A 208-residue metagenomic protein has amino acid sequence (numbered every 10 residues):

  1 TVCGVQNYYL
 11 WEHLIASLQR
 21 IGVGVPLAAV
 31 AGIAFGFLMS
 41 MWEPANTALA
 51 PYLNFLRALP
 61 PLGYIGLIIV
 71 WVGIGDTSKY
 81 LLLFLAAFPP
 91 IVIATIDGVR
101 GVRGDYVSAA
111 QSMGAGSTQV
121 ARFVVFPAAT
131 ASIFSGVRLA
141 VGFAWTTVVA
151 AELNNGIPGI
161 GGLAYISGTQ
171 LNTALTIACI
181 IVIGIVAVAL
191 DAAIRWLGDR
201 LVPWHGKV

Functional and structural regions predicted by a protein language model:
T1-P26: Periplasmic/extracellular loop-to-transmembrane helix junction in inner-membrane transport proteins
N7, W11, I15, A45-L49 (+8 more regions): Alpha-helical membrane-protein architecture signal
V23-L53: Transmembrane-helix boundary motif in ABC transporter permease subunits
N54-P90, D97-G98: Generic hydrophobic transmembrane alpha-helix motif, especially the helices
L81-L85, S117-A151, A178, V182-I183 (+2 more regions): Transmembrane alpha-helices
A94-G136, A164: Short cytoplasmic-facing helical segments at TM-TM junctions of multi-pass membrane proteins
G161-W196: Hydrophobic alpha-helical transmembrane segments of polytopic membrane proteins
G198-V208: Short cytosolic juxtamembrane segments of multi-pass membrane proteins
